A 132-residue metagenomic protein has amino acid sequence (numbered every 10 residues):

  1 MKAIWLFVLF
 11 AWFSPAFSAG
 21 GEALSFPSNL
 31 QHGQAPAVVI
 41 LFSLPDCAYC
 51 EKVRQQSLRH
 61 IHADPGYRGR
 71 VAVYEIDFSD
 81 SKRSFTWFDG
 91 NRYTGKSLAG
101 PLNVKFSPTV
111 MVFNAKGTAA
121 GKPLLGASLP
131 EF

Functional and structural regions predicted by a protein language model:
M1-V8: Sec-dependent signal peptide recognition, specifically the positively charged N-region followed immediately by
F10, S14-Q31: N-terminal "domain-start" segment that seeds a small globular fold
G33-C47: Short active-site neighborhood of thiol/selenol oxidoreductases, capturing the structured segment around
V39-I40, V73, V110: Hydrophobic beta-strand anchors of alpha/beta hydrolase catalytic cores
S43-C47, R54, F106: Short pre-active-site segment immediately N-terminal to redox-active cysteine/selenocysteine motifs in thiol-based
E51-G66: Typically the conserved alpha-helix immediately C-terminal to a functionally engaged Cys/Sec in thioredoxin-like
G66-Y93: Thiol-based oxidoreductase modules, predominantly thioredoxin-like and allied folds used for disulfide exchange
G100-P101, K105-F132: Non-catalytic, surface beta->alpha helical segment in thiol-disulfide oxidoreductase systems
